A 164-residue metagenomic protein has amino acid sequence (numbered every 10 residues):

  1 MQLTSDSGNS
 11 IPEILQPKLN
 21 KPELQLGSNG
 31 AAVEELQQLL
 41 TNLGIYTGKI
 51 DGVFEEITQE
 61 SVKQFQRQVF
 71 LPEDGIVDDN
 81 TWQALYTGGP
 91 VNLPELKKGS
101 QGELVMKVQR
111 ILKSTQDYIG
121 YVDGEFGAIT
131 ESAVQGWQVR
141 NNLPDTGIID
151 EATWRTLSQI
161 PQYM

Functional and structural regions predicted by a protein language model:
M1-M164: Cell-envelope/ECM-targeting effectors and their regulatory/trafficking segments
